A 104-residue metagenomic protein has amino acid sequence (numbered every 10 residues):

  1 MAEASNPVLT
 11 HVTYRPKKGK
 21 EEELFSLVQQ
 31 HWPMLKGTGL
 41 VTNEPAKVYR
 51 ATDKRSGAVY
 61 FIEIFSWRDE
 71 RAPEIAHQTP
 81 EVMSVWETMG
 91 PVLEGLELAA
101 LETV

Functional and structural regions predicted by a protein language model:
M1-E3: Basic/polar N-terminal segments that are highly enriched at the extreme N-terminus, encompassing both cleavable
S5-N6, G57-V59: Residue-level preference for short coil/turn positions at secondary-structure junctions
P7-R15, I62: Active-site-flanking beta-strand signature of metal-NTP-handling nucleotidyl enzymes and homologous cyclase-like
R15-S26: Short, surface-exposed ligand-recognition loops at beta-strand->loop->(often short) alpha-helix junctions that present
H31-E44, S56-A58, S66-A100: An amphipathic, aromatic/His-enriched active-site/gating alpha helix that lines ligand/cofactor pockets
K47-Y49, E63-F65: Extended hydrophobic secondary-structure segments that form protein cores and membrane-embedded regions
Y49-G57: A short beta-turn/loop motif at secondary-structure boundaries
E102-V104: Preference for long, well-ordered alpha-helical segments
